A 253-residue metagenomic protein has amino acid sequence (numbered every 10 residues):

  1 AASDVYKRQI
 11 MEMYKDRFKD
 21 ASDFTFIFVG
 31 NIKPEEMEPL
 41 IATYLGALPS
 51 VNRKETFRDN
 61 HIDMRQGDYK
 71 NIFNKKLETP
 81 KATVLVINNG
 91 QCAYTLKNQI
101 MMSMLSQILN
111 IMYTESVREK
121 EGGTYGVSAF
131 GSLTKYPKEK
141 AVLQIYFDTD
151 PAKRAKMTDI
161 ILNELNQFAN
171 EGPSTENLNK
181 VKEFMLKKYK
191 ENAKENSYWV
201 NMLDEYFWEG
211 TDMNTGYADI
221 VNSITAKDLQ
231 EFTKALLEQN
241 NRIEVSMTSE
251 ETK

Functional and structural regions predicted by a protein language model:
A1-Q9: Conserved small/polar residues in nucleotide/adenosyl-binding loops
S3-D4, S22-V29, K81-K97, R118-S223 (+1 more regions): M16 family metallopeptidases and their MPP-like homologs
R8, E12, E35, P39-T43 (+10 more regions): Solvent-exposed, polar/charged alpha-helical surfaces in well-ordered, non-transmembrane soluble domains, broadly
E12-K15, N71-K75, A129-K135: Short beta-strand/turn micro-motifs at beta-sheet edges
R17-K19, L236-E238: Edge/loop elements at the starts and ends of beta-strands within beta-rich repeat scaffolds
D20, T25-A82, N88-Q91, E250-K253: An aromatic/glycine/proline-enriched structural segment found at the starts of mature extracellular/organellar domains
N74, T233-L236: Short proline/glycine-enriched turn/loop segments at secondary-structure junctions
V86, L96-N110: Active/ligand-binding-proximal structured segments within catalytic/core domains that scaffold catalytic residues
